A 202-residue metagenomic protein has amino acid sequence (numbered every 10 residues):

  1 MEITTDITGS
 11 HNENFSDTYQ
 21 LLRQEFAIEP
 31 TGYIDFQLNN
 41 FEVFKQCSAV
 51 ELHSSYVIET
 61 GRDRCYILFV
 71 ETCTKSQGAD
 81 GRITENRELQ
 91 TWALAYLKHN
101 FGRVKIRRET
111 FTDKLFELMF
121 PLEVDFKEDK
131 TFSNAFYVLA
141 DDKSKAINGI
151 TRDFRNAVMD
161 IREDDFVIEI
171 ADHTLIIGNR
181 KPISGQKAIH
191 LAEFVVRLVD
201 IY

Functional and structural regions predicted by a protein language model:
I3-Y202: Charged, low-complexity intrinsically disordered regions
